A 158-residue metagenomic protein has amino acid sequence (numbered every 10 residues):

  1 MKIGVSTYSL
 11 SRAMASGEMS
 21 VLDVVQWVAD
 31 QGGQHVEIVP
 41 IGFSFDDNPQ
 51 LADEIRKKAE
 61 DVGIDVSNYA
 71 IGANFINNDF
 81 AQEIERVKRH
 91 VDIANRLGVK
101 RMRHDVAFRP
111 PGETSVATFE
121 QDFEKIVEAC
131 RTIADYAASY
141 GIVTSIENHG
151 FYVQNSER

Functional and structural regions predicted by a protein language model:
M1-S20: Boundary/entry segment of secreted carbohydrate-active catalytic domains
M1-T7, A29-G33, N95-H104: Conserved long hydrophobic alpha-helices within structured protein cores
S6-S11, V39-F43, I71-N74, A107-R109 (+2 more regions): Active-site beta-loop-alpha junctions enriched in small/polar residues
R12-S16, F45-D46, N77-D79: A generic structural signal for short coil/turn motifs at secondary-structure boundaries
M19, Q26, A52-E54, K58-D65 (+1 more regions): Active-site acidic/histidine proton-transfer and metal-coordination neighborhood in alpha/beta enzyme cores
S20-I41, R96-G98: Catalytic domains of carbohydrate-active enzymes, especially glycoside hydrolases
Q34-P40, D65-Y69, M102-R103: Short, well-structured secondary-structure segments
F43-P49, E60: Cys-nucleophile CN-hydrolase/nitrilase-fold catalytic domain and related Cys-dependent amidase chemistry that acts on
